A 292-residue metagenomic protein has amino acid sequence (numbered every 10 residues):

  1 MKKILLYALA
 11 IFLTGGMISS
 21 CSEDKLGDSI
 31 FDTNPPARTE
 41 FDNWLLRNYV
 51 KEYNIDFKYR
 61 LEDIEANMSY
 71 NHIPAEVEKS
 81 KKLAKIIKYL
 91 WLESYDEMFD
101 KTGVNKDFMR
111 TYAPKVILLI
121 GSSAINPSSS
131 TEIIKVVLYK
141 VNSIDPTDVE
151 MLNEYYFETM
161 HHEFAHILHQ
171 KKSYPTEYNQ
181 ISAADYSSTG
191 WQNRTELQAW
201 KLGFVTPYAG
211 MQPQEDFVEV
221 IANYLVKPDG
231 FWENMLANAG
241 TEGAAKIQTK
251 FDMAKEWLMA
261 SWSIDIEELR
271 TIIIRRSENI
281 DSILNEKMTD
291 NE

Functional and structural regions predicted by a protein language model:
M1-A8: Bacterial N-terminal signal peptides that target proteins for export
I4, S22-T102, A244-E292: Acidic/polar, low-complexity intrinsically disordered N-terminal segments immediately downstream of a Sec signal
G15-S20: C-terminal motif of bacterial Sec signal peptides marking the signal peptidase cleavage site
S69-V77, N142-Y155, G203-M211, G240: Second-shell loop/turn segments in exported
K79-V137: Auxiliary, metal-adjacent structural segments of Zn-dependent hydrolase domains
E150-P175, V218: Active-site recognition of the HExxH zinc-binding catalytic motif
Q170-T189: Short acidic alpha-helical/loop segments enriched in Asp/Glu that coordinate divalent cations
Y186-E268, R275-E292: Metalloprotease/metallohydrolase-associated module, dominated by Zn2+-dependent proteases
